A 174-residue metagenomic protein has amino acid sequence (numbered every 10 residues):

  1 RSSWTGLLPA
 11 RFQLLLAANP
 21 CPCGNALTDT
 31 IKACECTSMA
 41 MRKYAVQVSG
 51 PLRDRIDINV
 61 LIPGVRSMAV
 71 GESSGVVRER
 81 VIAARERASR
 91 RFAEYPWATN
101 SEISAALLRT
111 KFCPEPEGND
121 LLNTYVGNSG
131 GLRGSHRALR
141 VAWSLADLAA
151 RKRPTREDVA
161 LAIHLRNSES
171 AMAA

Functional and structural regions predicted by a protein language model:
S2-A174: Basic, amphipathic alpha-helical bundle interface domains used for macromolecular binding and assembly
